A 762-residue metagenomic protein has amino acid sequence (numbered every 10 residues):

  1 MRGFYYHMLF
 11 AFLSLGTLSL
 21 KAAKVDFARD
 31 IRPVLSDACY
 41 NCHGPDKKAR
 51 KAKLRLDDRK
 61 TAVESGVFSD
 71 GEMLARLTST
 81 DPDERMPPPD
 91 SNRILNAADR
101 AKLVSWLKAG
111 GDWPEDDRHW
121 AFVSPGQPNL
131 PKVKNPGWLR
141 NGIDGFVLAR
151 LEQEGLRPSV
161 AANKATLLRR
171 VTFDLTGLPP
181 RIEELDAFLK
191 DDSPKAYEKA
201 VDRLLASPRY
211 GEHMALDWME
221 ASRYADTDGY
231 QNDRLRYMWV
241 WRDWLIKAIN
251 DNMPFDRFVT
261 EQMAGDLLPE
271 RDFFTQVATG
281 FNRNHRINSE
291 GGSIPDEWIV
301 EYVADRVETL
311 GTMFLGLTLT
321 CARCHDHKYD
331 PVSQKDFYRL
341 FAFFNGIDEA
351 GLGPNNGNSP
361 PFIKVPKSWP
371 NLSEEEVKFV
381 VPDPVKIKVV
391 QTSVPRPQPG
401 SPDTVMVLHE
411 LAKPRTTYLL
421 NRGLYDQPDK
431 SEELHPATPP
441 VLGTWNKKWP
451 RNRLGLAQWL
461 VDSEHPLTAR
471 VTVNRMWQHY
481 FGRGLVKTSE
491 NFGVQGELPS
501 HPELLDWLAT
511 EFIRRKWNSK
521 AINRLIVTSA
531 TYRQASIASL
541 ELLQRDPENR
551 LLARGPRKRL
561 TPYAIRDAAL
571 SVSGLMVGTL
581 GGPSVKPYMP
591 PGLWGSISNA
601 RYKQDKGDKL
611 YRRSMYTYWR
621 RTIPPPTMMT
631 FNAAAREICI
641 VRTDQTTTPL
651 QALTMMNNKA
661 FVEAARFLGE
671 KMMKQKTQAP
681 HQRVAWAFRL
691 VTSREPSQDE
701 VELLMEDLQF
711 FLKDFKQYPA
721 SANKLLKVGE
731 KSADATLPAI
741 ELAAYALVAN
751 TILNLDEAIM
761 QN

Functional and structural regions predicted by a protein language model:
M1-Y6: Positively charged n-region of N-terminal signal peptides that target proteins for export
H7-T17: Bacterial N-terminal signal peptides
A22-V104, K108, D112-A149, A165-R170 (+7 more regions): Solvent-exposed helix-loop boundary motif
E84-M86, Y230, D251, T279-K413 (+2 more regions): Active-site histidine-acidic residue metal-binding/catalytic motifs, centered on HxH/HExxH-like signatures
N135-R170, D174-R209, R223-D272, D330-S333 (+8 more regions): Primarily short, surface-exposed interaction patches in extracytoplasmic proteins
V748: Short, surface-exposed polybasic-aromatic patches that bind anionic ligands, especially phosphate groups
